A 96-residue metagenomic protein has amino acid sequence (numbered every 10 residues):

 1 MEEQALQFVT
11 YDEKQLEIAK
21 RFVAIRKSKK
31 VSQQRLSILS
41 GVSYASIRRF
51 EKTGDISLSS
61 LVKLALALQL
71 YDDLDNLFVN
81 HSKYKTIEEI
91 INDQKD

Functional and structural regions predicted by a protein language model:
E3-S28, L77: A short, Lys/Arg-rich alpha-helix, primarily the initiator
K20-L36, D93-D96: Short basic helix-loop element that most often maps to the first helix and adjoining turn of HTH DNA-binding modules
F22, Q33, Y44, L58-L61: Helix-turn-helix DNA-binding elements, focusing on the entry/boundary residues of the two helices that contact DNA
K30-R48: Short alpha-helical DNA-recognition segment
G54-L66: Short, basic-rich loop-to-helix N-cap that marks the start of a DNA-contacting helix
D75-D96: Short, charged recognition helix plus adjacent turn of helix-turn-helix-like nucleic-acid-binding domains
